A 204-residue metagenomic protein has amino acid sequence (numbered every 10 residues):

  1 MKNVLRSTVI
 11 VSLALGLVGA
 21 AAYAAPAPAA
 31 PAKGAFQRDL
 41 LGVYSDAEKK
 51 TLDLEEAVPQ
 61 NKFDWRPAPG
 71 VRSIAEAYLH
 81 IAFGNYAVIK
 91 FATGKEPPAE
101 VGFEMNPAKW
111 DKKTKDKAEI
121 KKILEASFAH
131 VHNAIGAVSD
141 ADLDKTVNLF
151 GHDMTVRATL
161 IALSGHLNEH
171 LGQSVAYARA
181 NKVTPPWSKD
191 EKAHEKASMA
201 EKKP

Functional and structural regions predicted by a protein language model:
M1-R6: Positively charged n-region of N-terminal signal peptides that target proteins for export
T8-A20: Bacterial N-terminal signal peptides
A20-A29: Boundary at the C-terminal end of the N-terminal hydrophobic targeting segment
P28-L41: Short, low-complexity N-terminal intrinsically disordered segments enriched in polar/charged residues
L41-S45, L52, K62-M105, N148-P204: Short, contiguous alpha-helical
V58-P59: Membrane-proximal, proline-rich intrinsically disordered regions
K109-V147, T155-E169: Acidic/histidine-rich alpha-helical segments that form the ligand environment of transition-metal centers
